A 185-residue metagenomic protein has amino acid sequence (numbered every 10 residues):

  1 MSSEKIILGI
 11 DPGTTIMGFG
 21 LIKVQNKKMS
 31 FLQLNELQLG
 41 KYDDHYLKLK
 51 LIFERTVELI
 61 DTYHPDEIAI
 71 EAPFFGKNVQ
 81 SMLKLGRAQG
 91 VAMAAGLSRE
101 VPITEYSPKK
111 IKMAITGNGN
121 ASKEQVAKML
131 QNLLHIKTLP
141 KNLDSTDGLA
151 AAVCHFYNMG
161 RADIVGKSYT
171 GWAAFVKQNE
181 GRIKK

Functional and structural regions predicted by a protein language model:
M1-K185: Phosphate- and other anionic-substrate recognition elements at nucleic-acid/protein interfaces
